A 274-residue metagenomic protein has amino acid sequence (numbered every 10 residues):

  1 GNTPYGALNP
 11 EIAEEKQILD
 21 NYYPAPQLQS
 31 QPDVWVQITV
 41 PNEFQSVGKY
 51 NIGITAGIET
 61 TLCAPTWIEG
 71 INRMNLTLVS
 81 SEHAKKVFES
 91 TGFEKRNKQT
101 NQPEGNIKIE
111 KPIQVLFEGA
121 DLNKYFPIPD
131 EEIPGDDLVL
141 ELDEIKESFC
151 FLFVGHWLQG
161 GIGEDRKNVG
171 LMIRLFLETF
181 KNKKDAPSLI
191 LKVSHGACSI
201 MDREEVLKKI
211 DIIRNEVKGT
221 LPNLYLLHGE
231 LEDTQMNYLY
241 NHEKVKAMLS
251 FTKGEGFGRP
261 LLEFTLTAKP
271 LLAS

Functional and structural regions predicted by a protein language model:
T3-F88: Extended catalytic core of nucleotide-activated donor transferases of GT-like folds
N21-L28, G92-P112, R203-N223: Short mixed-charge
I54, L116, L227: Hydrophobic residues at beta-strand termini and immediately following loops that shape nucleotide-binding pockets
N75-K111, A120-L122, P127, E132-I133: A short, active-site helix/loop in glycosyltransferases that binds the activated sugar's phosphate group
A120-Q235: Conserved catalytic-core segment of nucleotide-activated headgroup transferases in glycan assembly
Y238-G256, K269: Acidic donor-binding loop of glycosyltransferase active sites
G258-L261: Short glycine/serine-rich donor-binding loops of glycosyltransferases
